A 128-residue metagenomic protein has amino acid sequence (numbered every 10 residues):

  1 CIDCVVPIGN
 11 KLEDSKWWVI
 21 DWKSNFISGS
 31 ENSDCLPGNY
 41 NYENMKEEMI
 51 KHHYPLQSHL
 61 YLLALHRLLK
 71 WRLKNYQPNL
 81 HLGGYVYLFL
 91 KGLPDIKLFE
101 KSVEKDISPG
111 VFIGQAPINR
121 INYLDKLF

Functional and structural regions predicted by a protein language model:
C1-F128: Structural signature of nuclease core domains in nucleic-acid processing machines
